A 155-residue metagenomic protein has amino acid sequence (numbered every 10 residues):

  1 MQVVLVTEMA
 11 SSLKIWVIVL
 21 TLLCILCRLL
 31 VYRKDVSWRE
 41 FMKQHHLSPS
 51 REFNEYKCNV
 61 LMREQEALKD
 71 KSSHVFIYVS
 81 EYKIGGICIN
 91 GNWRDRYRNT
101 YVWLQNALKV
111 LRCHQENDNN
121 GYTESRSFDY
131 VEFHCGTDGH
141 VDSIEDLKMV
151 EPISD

Functional and structural regions predicted by a protein language model:
Q2-V110: N-terminal "domain-start" segment
C88, C113, C135: Short cysteine clusters
R94, L108-T123: A domain-level detector for eukaryotic transcription factor DNA-interaction modules
E116-D155: Compact beta-sheet-dominated globular domain cores
